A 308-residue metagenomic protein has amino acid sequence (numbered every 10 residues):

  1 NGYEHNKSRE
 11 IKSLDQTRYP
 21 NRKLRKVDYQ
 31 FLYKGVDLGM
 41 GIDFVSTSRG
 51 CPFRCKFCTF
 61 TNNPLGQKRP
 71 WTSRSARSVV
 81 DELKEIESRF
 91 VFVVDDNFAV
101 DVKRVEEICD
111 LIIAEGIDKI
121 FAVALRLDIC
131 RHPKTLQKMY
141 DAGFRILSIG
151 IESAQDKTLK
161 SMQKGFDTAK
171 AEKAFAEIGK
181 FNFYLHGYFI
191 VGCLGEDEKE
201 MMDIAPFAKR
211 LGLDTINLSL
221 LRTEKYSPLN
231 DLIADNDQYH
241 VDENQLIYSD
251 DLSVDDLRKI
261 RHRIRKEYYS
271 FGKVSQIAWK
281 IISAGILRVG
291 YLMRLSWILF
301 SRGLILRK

Functional and structural regions predicted by a protein language model:
N1-D15, L220-R222, Y226: Glycine-rich beta-alpha loop elements in corrinoid/cobalamin-binding modules across cobalamin-dependent enzymes
K7, T17, K56-C58, V105 (+2 more regions): Short aromatic-enriched loop/helix-cap "lid" or pocket-rim segments at secondary-structure transitions that line
K7-E10, F60, D96, A278-S283: Short, well-ordered beta-to-alpha junction loops that form the rim of enzyme active sites and present histidine/acidic
K12-K26: Conserved ATP/PPi-binding loop(s) of AMP-dependent carboxylate-activating enzymes
K23-H186, P206: Radical SAM [4Fe-4S] cluster-binding motif and immediate context
Y33, S227-A234, Q238, E243-K308: Radical SAM enzyme core and accessory elements
F53, K103, K157, S161-M162 (+3 more regions): Flexible glycine/acidic-rich beta-alpha junction loops that bind and position SAM and/or redox cofactors in anaerobic
K134-L136, G195-R210: Catalytic cores of alpha/beta
